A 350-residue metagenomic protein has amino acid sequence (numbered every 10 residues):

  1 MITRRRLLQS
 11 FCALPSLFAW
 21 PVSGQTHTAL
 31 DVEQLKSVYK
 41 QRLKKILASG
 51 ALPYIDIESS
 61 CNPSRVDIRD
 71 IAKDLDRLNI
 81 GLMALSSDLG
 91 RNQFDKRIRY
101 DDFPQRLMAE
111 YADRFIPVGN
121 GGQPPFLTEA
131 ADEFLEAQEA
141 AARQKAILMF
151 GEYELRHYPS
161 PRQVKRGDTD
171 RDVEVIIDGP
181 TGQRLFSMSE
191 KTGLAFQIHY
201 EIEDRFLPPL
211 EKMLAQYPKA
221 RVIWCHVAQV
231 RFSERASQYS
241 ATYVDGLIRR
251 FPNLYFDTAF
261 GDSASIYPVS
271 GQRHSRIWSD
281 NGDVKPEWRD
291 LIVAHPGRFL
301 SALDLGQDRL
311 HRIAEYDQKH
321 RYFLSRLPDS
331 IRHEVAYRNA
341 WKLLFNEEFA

Functional and structural regions predicted by a protein language model:
I2-T3, L7-L17, Q25-P53, R69-K73 (+5 more regions): Mid-to-C-terminal alpha-helical segments outside catalytic/metal-binding sites
D31-K36, E174-S301: Catalytic pocket-lining loop regions of alpha/beta-barrel enzymes, especially the amidohydrolase/enolase/GH5 lineages
D31-Q34, R42-S49, R97-F196: Active-site gating/metal-coordination segments in enzymes
Y39-R42, V66-I71, D95-R106, E133-Q138 (+3 more regions): Alpha-helical scaffolding within the catalytic cores of extracellular/periplasmic polymer-degrading hydrolases
I46-A48, A72-R77, D101-D113, A137-A146 (+3 more regions): Acidic (Asp/Glu)-rich catalytic clusters
G50-P53, N79-L82, Y111-P117, A146-L148 (+4 more regions): Short, well-ordered coil/turn segments that N-cap beta-strands
Y54-N62, V66, D70-D95, R114-Q123 (+2 more regions): Divalent metal-dependent hydrolysis catalytic cores, especially in the metallo-beta-lactamase
S60-I68, L89-Y100, P124-E133, H199-P208 (+4 more regions): Acidic-and-aromatic substrate-binding clefts and catalytic sites of carbohydrate-active enzymes
